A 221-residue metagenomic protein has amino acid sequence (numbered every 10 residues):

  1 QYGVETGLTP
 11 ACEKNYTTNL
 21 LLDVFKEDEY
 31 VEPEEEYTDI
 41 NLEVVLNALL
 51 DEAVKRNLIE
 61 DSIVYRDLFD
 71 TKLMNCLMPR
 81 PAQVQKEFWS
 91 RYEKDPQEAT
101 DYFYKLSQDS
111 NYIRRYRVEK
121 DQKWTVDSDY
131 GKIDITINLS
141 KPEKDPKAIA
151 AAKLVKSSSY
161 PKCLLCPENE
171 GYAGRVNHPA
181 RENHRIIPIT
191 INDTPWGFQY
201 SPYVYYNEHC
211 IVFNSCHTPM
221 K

Functional and structural regions predicted by a protein language model:
Q1-M220: Active-site microenvironments that recognize anionic phosphate/pyrophosphate groups
